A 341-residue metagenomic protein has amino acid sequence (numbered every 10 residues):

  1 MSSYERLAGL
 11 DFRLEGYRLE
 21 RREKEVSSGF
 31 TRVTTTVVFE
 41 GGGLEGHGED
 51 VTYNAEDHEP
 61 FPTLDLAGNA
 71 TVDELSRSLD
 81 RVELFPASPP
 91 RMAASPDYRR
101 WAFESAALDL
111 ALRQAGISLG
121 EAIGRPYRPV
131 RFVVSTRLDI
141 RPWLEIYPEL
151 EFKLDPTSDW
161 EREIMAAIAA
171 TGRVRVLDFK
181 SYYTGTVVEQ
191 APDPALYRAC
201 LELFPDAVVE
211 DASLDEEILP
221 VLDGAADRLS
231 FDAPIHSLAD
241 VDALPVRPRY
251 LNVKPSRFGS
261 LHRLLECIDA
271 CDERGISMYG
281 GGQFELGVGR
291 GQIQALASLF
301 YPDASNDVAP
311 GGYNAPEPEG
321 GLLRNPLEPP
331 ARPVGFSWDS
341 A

Functional and structural regions predicted by a protein language model:
M1-G16, S105, R113, I117-V130 (+1 more regions): N-terminal amphipathic alpha-helix/helix-capping segment at the start of soluble metabolic enzymes
M1-H58: Structured beta-strand/loop patches that form or line metal/cofactor-binding pockets in enzymes
Y4-R6, E40-A115: Metal- or metallocofactor-binding catalytic centers and their adjacent structured scaffolds across diverse enzyme
F30-R32, Y98, A102, A106 (+3 more regions): Conserved active-site and cofactor/substrate-binding residues in soluble primary-metabolism enzymes
S95-L214: Active-site-facing alpha/beta catalytic cores
I117-P129, D303-P318: Short alpha-helical "patches" and their helix-cap loops
E161-L299, N306-P310, N314-L323: Catalytic core of soluble alpha/beta enzymes
N314-A341: C-terminal extensions of enzymes
